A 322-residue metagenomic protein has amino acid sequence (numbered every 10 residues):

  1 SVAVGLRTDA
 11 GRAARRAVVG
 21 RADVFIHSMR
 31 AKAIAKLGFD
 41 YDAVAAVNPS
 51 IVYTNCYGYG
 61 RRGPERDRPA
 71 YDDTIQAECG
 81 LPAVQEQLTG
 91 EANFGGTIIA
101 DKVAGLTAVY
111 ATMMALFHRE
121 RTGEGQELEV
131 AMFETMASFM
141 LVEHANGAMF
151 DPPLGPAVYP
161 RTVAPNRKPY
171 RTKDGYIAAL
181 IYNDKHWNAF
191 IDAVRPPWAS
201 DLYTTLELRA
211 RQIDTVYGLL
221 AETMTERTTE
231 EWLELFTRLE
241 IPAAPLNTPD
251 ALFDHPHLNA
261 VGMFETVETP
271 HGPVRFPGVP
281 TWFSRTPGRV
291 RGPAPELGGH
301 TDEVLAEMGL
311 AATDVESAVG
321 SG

Functional and structural regions predicted by a protein language model:
S1-A46, T225: A structured beta-alpha segment of the ubiquitous adenosine-cofactor-binding alpha/beta core
A3, A13-A14, P165-L239, A243: Aromatic-enriched alpha-helical interface/lid elements that frame and gate functional surfaces
A17, A35-I177, I181-Y182: Active-site-adjacent "lid/gating" segments in soluble enzymes
I26, V44, Y53, D72 (+8 more regions): Residue-level signal for nonpolar/aromatic packing positions in well-ordered secondary structure
G125-F133, L235, E316-G320: Beta-strand segments within the central parallel beta-sheet cores of soluble alpha/beta enzyme folds
D201-Q212, N247-D254, T313-G322: Short linear loop/turn motifs
R238-R291: A glycine-rich dinucleotide-binding beta-alpha-beta segment and adjacent secondary-structure elements that constitute
T269-V319: Flexible, small-/acidic-enriched active-site or ligand-binding loops
